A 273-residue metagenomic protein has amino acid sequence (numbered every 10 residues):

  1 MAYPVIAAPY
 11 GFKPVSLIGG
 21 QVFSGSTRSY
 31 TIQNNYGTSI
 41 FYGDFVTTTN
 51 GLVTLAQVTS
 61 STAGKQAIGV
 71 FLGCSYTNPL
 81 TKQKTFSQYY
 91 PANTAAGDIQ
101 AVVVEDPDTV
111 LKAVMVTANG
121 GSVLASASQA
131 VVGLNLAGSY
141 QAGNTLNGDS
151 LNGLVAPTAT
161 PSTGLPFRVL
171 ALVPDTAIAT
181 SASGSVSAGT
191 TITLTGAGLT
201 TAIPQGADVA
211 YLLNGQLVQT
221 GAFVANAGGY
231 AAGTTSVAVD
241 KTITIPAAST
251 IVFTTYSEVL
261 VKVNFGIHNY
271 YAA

Functional and structural regions predicted by a protein language model:
M1-S185, D208-L217, A227-G229, A238-A273: Surface-exposed, low-hydrophobicity beta-strand/loop segments enriched in small/polar/acidic residues
A182, G196-A197, A222-A232: Extracellular beta-sheet repeat scaffolds used for adhesion and glycan interaction
S187-Q205, L217-T220: Surface-exposed receptor/substrate recognition regions of extracellular proteins
I192-L194, G206-V209, F223-A225, V237: Extracellular/surface recognition and adhesion modules
